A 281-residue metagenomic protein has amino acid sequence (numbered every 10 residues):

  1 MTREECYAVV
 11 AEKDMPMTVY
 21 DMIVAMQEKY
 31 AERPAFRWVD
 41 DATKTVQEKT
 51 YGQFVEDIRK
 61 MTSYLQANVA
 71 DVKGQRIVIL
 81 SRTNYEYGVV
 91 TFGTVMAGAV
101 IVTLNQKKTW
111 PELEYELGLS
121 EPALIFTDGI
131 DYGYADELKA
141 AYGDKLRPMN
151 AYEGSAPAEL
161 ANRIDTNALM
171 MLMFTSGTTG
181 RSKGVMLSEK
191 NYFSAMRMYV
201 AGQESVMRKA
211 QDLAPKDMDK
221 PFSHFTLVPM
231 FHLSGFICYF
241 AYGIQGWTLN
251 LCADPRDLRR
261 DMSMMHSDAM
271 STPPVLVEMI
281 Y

Functional and structural regions predicted by a protein language model:
M1-Y20, V39: Flexible, non-catalytic linker and terminal segments flanking ANL/adenylate-forming cores
M22-K49, I79: AMP-dependent adenylate-forming
A31-P34, A156-F174, G180-R181, Q211 (+1 more regions): Conserved pre-ATP/AMP-binding loop-to-beta segment of ANL
V39, S81, A99-L117, G129-Y132 (+3 more regions): ATP-dependent adenylate-forming carboxylate-activation enzymes
K44-K49, T62-K108: Conserved AMP-binding/adenylate-forming
E48-G52, M170-M198: Conserved AMP-binding A3 loop
F92, M96-R163: Structural core segment of the AMP-binding/adenylate-forming
F193-S223, L227-Y281: Conserved AMP-binding/adenylation subdomain of ANL enzymes
